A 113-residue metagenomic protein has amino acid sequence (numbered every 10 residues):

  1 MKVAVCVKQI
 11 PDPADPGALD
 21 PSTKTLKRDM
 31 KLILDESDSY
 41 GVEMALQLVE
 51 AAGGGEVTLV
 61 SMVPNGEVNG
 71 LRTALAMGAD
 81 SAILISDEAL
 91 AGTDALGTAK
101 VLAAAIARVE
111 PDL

Functional and structural regions predicted by a protein language model:
M1-L113: N-terminal glycine-rich FAD/FM-binding segment characteristic of electron-transfer flavoproteins
